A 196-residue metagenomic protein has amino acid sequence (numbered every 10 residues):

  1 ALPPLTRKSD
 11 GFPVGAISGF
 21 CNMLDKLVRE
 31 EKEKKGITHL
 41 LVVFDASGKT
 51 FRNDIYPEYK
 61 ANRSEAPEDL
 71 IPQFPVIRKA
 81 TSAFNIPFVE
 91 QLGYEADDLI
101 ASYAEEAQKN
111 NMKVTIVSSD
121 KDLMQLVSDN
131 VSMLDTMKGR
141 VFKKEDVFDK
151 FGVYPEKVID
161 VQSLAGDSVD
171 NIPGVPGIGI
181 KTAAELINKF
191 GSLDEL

Functional and structural regions predicted by a protein language model:
A1-L41, D45, F51-D54: Non-catalytic, usually N-terminal nucleic-acid engagement modules in DNA/RNA processing proteins
R7-D10, A61-L196: Extended two-metal-dependent nuclease catalytic cores across DNA- and RNA-processing enzymes
D45-A46, L196: Short, composition-biased local secondary-structure segments
S47-T50, K121-L123: Conserved nucleotide-binding/hydrolysis micro-motifs of P-loop NTPases
D54-A61: A short, surface-exposed helix-loop junction/capping segment
